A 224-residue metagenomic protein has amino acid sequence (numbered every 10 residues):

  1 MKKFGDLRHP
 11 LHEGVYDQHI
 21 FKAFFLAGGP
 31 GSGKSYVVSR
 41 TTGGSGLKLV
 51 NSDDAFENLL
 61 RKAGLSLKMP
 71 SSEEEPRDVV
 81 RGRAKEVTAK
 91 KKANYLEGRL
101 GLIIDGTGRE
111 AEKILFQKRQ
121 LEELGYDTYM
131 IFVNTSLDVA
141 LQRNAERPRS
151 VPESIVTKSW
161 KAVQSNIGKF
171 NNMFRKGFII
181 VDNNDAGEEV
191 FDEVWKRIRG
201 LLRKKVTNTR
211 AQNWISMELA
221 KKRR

Functional and structural regions predicted by a protein language model:
K2-D17: Proteolytic processing junctions in secreted/extracellular precursors, especially proprotein convertase/trypsin-like
G14-F21, N94-E97: Phosphate-binding P-loop
A23-F25: Short hydrophobic/aromatic beta-strand immediately N-terminal to the Walker A/P-loop
G29-P30: The conserved Walker
G33: Conserved glycine(s) of the Walker
Y36-L100, E112: Conserved substrate/cofactor phosphate-moiety recognition/catalytic segment in nucleotide-dependent phosphotransferases
E122-R143: Conserved phosphate-donor/acceptor-positioning beta-strand/loop module used by diverse small-molecule
L137-R224: Conserved GTP-binding G-domain of TRAFAC-class P-loop NTPases and closely related GTPase folds
